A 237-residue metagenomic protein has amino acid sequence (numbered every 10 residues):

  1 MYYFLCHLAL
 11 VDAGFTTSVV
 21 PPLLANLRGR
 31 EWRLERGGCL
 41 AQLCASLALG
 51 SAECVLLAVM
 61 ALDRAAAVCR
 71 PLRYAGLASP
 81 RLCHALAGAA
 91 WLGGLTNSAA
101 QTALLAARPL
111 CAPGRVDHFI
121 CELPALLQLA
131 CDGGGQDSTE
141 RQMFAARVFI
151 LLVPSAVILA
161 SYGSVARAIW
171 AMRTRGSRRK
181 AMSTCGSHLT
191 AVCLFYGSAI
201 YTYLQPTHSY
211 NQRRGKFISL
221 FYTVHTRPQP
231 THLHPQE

Functional and structural regions predicted by a protein language model:
M1-E237: Transmembrane helical core of 7TM receptor-like proteins
